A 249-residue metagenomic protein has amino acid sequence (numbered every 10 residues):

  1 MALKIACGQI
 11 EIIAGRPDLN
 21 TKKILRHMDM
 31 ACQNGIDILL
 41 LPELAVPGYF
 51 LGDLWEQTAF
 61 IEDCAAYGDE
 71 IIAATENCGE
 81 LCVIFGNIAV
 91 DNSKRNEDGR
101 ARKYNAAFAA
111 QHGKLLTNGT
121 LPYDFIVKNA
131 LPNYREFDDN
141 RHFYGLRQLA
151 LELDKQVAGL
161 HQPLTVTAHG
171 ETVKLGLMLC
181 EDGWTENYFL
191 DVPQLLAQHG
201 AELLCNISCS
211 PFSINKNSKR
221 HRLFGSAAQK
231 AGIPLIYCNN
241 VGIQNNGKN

Functional and structural regions predicted by a protein language model:
M1-N249: Enzyme catalytic cores with a strong preference for nitrogen-chemistry domains
